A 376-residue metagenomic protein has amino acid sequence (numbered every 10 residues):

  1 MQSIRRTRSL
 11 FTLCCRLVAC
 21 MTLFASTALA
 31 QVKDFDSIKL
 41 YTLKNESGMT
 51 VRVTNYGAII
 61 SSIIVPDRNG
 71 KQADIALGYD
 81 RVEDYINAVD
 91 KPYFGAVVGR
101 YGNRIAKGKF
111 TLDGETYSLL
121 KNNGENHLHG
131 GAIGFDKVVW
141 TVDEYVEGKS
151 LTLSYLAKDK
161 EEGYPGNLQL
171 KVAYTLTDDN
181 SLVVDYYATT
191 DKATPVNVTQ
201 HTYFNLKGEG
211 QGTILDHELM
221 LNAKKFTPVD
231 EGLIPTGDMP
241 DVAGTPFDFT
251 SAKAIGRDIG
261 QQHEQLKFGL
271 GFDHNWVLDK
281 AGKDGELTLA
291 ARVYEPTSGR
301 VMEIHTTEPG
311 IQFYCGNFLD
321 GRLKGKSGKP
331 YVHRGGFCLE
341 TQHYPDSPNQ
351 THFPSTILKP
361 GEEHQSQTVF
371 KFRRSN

Functional and structural regions predicted by a protein language model:
M1-T12: N-terminal secretory signal peptides that target proteins for export/translocation
F11-C14, L29, T199: Intrinsically disordered, low-complexity regions enriched for glutamine and histidine
C14-S26: Bacterial N-terminal signal peptides
Q31-N376: An exposed, glycine/acidic-rich loop-and-rim segment of catalytic or binding clefts
